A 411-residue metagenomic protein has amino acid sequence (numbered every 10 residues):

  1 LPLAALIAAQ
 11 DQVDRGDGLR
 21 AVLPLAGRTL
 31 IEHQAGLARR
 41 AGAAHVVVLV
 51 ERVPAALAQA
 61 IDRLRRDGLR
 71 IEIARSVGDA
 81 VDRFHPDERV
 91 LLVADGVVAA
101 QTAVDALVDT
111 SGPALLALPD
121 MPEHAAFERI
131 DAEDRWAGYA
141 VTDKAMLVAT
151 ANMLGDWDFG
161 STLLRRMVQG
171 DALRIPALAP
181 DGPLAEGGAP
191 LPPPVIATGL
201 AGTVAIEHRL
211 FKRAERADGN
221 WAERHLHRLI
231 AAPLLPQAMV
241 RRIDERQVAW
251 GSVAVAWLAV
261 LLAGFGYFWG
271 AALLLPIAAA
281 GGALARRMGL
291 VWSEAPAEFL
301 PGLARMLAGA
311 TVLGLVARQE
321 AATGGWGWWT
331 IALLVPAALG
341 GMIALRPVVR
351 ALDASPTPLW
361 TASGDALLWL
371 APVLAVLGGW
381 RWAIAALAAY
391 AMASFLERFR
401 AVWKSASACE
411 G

Functional and structural regions predicted by a protein language model:
L1-P54: N-terminal glycine-rich phosphate-binding loop and ensuing alpha1 helix
Q12-G18, V53-A55, G96-A100, A145-A149: Short acidic, S/G/P-rich loop/turn micro-motifs used as interaction or catalytic elements
A41-G42, R216, W221-V240, L368-G378 (+1 more regions): …; additionally, a secondary subgroup of soluble metalloenzymes is captured
R52-V104: Short phosphate-binding loop-to-helix
H85-P86, V97-A172, E294-P301, L307-T311 (+3 more regions): Conserved core of the sugar-phosphate nucleotidyltransferase
R135-W250: Conserved alpha/beta core of the MobA/IspD/sugar-nucleotide pyrophosphorylase nucleotidyltransferase superfamily
N220-T311: Core alpha-helical transmembrane segments of integral membrane proteins
L303-G411: Generic detector of multi-pass transmembrane helix bundles and their immediately adjacent loops in polytopic membrane
